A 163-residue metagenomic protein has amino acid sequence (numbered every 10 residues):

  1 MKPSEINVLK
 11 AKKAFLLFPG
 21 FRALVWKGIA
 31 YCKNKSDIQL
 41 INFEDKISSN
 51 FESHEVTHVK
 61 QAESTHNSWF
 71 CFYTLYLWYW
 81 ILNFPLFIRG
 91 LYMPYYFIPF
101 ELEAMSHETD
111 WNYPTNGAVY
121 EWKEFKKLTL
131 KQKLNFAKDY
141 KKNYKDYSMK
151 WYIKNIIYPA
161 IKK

Functional and structural regions predicted by a protein language model:
M1-K10: "…centered on the first transmembrane helix and the immediately adjacent amphipathic helix/loop
I6, A14-F21, V25, F70-K163: Metalloprotease/metallohydrolase-associated module, dominated by Zn2+-dependent proteases
G20-A23, I29-E52, H66, Y96: Short pre-active-site segment immediately N-terminal to the catalytic Zn-binding motif
N34, K60-Q61, E108: Activation segment
V56-L75: Catalytic Zn2+-binding segment of zinc metalloproteases
